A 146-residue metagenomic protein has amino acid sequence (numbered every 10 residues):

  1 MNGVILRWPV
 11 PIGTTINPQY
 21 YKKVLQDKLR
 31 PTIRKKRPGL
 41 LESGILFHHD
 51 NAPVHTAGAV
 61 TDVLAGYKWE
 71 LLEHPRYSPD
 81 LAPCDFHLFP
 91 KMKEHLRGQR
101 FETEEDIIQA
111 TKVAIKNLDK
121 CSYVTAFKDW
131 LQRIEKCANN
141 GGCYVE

Functional and structural regions predicted by a protein language model:
M1-E146: Surface/interface recognition patches
